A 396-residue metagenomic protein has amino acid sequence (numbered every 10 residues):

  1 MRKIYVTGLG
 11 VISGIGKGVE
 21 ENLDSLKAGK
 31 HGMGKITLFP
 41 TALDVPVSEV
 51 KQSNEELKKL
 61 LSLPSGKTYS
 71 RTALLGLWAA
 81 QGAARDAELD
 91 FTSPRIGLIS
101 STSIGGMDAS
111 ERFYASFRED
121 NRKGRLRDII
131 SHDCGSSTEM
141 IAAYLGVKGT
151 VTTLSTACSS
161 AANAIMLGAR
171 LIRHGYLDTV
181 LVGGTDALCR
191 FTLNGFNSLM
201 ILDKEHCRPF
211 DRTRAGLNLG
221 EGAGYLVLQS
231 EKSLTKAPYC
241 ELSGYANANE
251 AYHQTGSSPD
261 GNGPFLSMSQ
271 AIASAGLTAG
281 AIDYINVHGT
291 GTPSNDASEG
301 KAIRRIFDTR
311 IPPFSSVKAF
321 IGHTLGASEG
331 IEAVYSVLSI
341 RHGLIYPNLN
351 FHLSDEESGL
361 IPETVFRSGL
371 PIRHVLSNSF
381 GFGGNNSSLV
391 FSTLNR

Functional and structural regions predicted by a protein language model:
M1-L63, K232-E241, V334-L349, S392-R396: ACP-dependent fatty acid/polyketide chain-elongation machinery
K3-T7, K27-I36, L202, H206-A275 (+2 more regions): Condensing-enzyme catalytic core mediating Claisen C-C bond formation in acyl metabolism
G8, L26, A80, L98 (+10 more regions): Conserved small-residue
G14, L61-Q81, R125-D133, V151-N163 (+4 more regions): Active-site pocket-shaping loop/turn-to-helix segments
I15, E20-E21, S25-S100, G106-M107 (+3 more regions): Conserved active-site "lid/cap" helical segment
G76-E88, C134, A142-L145, V151-G183 (+3 more regions): Active-site-proximal alpha-helical scaffold in enzymes
T102-T152, N295-T309: Active-site-proximal gating segment of KS-fold condensing enzymes and close homologs
Y176-S198, D203-R214, Y245-P259, V287-D296 (+1 more regions): Acyl-CoA/ACP chain-elongation machinery
